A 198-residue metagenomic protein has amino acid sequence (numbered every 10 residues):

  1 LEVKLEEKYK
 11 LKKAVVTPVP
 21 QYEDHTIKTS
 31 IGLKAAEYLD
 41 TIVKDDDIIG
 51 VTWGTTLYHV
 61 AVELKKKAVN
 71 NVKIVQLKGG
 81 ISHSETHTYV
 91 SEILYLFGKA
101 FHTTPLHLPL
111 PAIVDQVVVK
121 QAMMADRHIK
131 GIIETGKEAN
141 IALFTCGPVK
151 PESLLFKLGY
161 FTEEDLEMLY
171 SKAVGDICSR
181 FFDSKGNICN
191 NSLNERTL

Functional and structural regions predicted by a protein language model:
L1, I81-L198: Conserved phosphate- and dinucleotide-binding cores of soluble alpha/beta proteins, encompassing both enzyme active
E2-V117: N-terminal active-site beta-alpha-beta segment that forms phosphate/nucleotide-binding and substrate-recognition loops
